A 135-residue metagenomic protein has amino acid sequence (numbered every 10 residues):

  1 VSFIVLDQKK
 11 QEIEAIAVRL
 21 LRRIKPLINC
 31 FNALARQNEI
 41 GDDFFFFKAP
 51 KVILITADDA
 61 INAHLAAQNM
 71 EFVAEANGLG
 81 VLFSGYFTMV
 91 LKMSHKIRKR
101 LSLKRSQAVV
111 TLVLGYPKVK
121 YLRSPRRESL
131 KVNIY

Functional and structural regions predicted by a protein language model:
V1-Y135: Acidic, surface-exposed loops and disordered segments
